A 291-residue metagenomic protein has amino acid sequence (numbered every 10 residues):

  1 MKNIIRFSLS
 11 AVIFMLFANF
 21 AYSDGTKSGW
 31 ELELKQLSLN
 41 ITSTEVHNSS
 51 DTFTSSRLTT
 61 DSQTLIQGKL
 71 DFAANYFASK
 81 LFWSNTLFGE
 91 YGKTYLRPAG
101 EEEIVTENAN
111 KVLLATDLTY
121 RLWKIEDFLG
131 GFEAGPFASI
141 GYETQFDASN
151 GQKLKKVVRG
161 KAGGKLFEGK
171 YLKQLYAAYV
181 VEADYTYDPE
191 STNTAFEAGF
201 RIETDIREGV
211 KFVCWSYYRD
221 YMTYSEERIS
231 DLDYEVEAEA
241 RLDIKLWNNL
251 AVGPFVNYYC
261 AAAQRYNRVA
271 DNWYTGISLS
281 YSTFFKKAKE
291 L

Functional and structural regions predicted by a protein language model:
D24-E33, N75-S84, L122-G135, F167-L175 (+3 more regions): Short loop/turn motifs that connect adjacent beta-strands in outer-membrane beta-barrel proteins
L32-L39, W83-L87, L114, G130-I140 (+6 more regions): Transmembrane beta-strands of outer-membrane beta-barrel proteins
Q36-H47, A78, G89-Y95, I140-F146 (+4 more regions): Transmembrane beta-strands of outer-membrane beta-barrel pores
T42-Q67, R97-I104: Surface-exposed strand-loop-strand hairpins of Gram-negative outer-membrane beta-barrel proteins
G68-Y76, L114-Y120, Y142, G160-E168 (+5 more regions): Residues on the lipid-exposed face of transmembrane beta-strands in outer-membrane beta-barrel proteins
Y95-G199: Outer-membrane pore/translocation modules
L172-W247: Outer-membrane beta-barrel transmembrane domain signature
D231-L291: Predominantly the C-terminal beta-signal and adjacent terminal strand-loop region of outer-membrane beta-barrel
